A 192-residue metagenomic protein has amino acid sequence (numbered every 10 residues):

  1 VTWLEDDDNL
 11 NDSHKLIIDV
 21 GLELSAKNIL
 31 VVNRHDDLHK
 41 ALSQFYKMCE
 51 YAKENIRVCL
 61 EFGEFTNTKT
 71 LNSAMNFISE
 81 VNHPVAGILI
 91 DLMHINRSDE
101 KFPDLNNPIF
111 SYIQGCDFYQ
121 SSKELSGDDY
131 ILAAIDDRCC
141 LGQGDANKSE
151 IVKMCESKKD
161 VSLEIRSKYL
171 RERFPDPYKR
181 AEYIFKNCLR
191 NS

Functional and structural regions predicted by a protein language model:
V1-D8, H35, R138-G142: The substrate-binding groove and active-site-proximal loops of carbohydrate-active enzymes, especially glycoside
T2-L4, N33-D37, F62-T66, L92-H94 (+2 more regions): Active-site-proximal loop/turn and secondary-structure-junction residues that shape catalytic pockets, frequently
N11-A26, E54, L71-L89, I95-S192: Histidine-acidic metal/acid-base catalytic patches
G21-H39, E54-F62, S162: Active-site groove signature of glycoside hydrolases
D37-Y46, N67-T70: Active-site-adjacent beta->alpha loops and helix N-cap segments on the catalytic face of soluble alpha/beta enzymes
L42-Y51, V81: Histidine/acidic residue-rich metal-binding segments in metalloenzymes
F45, C49, L60-F62, M93: Conserved short hydrophobic patches within well-ordered secondary structure
